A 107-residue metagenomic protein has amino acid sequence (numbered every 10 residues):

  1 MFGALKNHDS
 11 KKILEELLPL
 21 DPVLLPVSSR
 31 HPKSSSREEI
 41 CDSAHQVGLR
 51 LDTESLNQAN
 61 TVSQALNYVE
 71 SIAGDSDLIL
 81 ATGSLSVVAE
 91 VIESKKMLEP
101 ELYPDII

Functional and structural regions predicted by a protein language model:
M1-A4, P26-S28: Thr-Gly-centered strand-to-loop micro-motif
G3-K11: A general structural motif
K6-N7, S63, V88: Alpha-helix N-cap/helix-start and coil->helix boundary motif
K11-L78: C-terminal helical cap/extension that packs against the catalytic core of soluble nucleotide-cofactor enzymes
S29-K33, P100-I107: Short, flexible loop segments at boundaries between secondary-structure elements
S84: Active-site-proximal loop/hinge segments that shape catalytic or ion-binding/gating pockets
A89-D105: Active-site-adjacent alpha-helix immediately C-terminal to a catalytic or transition-state-stabilizing loop
